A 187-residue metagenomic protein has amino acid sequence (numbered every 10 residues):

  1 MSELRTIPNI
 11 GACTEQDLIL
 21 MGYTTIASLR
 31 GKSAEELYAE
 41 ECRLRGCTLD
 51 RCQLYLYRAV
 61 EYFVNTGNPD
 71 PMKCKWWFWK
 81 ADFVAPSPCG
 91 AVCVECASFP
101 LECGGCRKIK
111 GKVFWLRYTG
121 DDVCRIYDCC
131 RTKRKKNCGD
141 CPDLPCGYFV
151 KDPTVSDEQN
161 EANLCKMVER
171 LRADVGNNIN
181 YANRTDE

Functional and structural regions predicted by a protein language model:
M1-P8, A12-F83, Y118-G120, L171: C-terminal extensions
D82-E187: Cysteine-centered metal-binding/redox modules
